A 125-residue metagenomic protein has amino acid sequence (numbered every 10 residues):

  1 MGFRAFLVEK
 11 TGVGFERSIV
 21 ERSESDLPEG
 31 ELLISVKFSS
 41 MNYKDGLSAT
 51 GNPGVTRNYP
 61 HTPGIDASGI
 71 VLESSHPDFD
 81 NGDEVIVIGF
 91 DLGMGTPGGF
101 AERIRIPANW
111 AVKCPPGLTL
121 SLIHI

Functional and structural regions predicted by a protein language model:
M1-F6, L32: Short structural boundary motif marking the start of a folded domain
V13-S23, N52: Short glycine/threonine/proline-enriched tight-turn/helix- or strand-capping micro-motif at secondary-structure
R17-I19, S68-I70, E84, R103-R105 (+1 more regions): Conserved hydrophobic/aromatic beta-strand scaffold that supports enzyme active sites
S25-M41, N52-L92, G98: Glycine-rich beta-strand-centered segment in the early N-terminal region that forms part of a ligand/cofactor-binding
K44-G46: Cytochrome P450 core scaffold surrounding the K-helix E-X-X-R motif and the conserved "meander" helix-loop region
G93-A108: A structural motif shared across PLP-dependent enzymes of the aminotransferase-like
A108-S121: Glycine/charged-rich beta-loop-alpha catalytic/anionic-binding loops adjacent to active sites
I123-I125: Conserved small/polar residues in nucleotide/adenosyl-binding loops
